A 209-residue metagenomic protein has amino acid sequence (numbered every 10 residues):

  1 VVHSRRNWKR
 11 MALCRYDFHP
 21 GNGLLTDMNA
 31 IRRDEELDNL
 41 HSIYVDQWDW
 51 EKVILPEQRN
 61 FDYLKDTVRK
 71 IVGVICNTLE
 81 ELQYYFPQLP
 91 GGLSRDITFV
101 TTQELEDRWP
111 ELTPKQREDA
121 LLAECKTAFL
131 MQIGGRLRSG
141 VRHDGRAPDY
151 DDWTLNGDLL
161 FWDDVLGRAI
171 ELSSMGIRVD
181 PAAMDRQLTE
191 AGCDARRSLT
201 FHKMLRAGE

Functional and structural regions predicted by a protein language model:
V1-H41, D49-V53: Class II aminoacyl-tRNA synthetase-like tRNA-binding/catalytic domains
R5, N29-R32, I54, Q132-G134 (+2 more regions): Short, flexible loop/turn elements at secondary-structure junctions
D38-I43, R117-D119: Short, flexible, solvent-exposed loop/turn segments with mixed acidic/basic and small polar residues
Q47-E51, A207-E209: Active-site scaffold segments
L55-E57, F61-K65: Well-ordered alpha/beta subsegment
Y63-L82: Compact, glycine/acidic-enriched structural inserts
C76-L112: Alpha-helical scaffold segments that mediate packing/assembly in large oligomeric complexes
T102-E209: A translation/RNA-centric and nucleic-acid-associated enzymatic feature enriched in Class II aminoacyl-tRNA synthetases
